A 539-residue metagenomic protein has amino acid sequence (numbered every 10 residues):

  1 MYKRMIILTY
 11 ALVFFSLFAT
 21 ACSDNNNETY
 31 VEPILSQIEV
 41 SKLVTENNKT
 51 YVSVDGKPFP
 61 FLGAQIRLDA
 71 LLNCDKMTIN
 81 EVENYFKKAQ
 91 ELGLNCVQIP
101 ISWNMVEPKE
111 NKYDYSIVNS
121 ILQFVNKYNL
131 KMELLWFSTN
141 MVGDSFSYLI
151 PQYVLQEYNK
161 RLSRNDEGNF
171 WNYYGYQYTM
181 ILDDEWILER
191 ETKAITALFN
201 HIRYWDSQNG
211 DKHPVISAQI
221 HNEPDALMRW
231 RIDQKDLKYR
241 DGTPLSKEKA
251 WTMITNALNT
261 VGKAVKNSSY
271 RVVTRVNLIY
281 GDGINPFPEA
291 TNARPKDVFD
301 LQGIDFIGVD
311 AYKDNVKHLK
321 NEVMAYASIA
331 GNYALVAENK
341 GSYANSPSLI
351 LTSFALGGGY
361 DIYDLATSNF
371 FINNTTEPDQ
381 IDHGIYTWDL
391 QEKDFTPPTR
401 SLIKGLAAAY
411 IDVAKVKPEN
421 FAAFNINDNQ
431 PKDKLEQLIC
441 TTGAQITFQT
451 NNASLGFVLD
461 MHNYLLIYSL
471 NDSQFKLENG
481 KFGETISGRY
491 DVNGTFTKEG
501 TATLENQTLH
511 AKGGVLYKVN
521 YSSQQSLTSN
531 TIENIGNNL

Functional and structural regions predicted by a protein language model:
F18-A21: C-terminal motif of bacterial Sec signal peptides marking the signal peptidase cleavage site
E28-L94: N-terminal carbohydrate-binding accessory modules
I79-Q156, W251-V273: Aromatic-lined substrate-binding rim segments of carbohydrate-active enzymes
V118, N140-R203: Active-site-adjacent "subsite" loops/lids of carbohydrate-active enzymes
F137, W205-E223, K249-N292, G331-S342: Aromatic-lined carbohydrate-recognition surfaces of secreted/lumenal glycan-active proteins
Q219, E223-W230, A264, T274-Y312 (+1 more regions): Substrate-binding cleft/loops of secretory-pathway carbohydrate-active enzymes
A226, W230-K235, V276-D282, L319-G358 (+2 more regions): Active-site clefts of carbohydrate-active enzymes
S348-E484, G488-Y490, G494-F496, G500: Aromatic- and carboxylate-lined catalytic core of secreted/periplasmic carbohydrate-active enzymes
